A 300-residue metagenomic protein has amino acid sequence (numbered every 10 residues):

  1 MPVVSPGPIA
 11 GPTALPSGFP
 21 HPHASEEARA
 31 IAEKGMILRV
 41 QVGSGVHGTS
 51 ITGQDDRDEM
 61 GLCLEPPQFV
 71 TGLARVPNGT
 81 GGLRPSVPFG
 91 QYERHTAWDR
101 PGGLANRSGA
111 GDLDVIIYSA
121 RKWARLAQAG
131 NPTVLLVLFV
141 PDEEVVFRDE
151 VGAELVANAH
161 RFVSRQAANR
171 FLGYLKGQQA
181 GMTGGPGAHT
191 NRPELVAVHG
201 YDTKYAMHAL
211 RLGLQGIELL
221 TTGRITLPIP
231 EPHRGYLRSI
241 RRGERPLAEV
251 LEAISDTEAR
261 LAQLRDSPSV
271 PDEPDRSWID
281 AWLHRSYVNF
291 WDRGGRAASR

Functional and structural regions predicted by a protein language model:
M1, P6, P12, P16 (+3 more regions): Intrinsically disordered, low-complexity regions
P2-V140: An N-terminal structural lobe/cap that precedes and organizes the functional/catalytic core across diverse proteins
T49-D56, P67-P77, L83-R84, T133-L136 (+7 more regions): Generic detector of ordered, mature protein regions
N131, R170, Q179-M182, F290 (+1 more regions): Amphipathic alpha-helical interaction segments
D142-D280: Conserved nucleotidyltransferase catalytic core and NTase-mimicking acidic/glycine-rich helix/loop elements in nucleic
R276-R300: Short, amphipathic C-terminal "tail helix"
